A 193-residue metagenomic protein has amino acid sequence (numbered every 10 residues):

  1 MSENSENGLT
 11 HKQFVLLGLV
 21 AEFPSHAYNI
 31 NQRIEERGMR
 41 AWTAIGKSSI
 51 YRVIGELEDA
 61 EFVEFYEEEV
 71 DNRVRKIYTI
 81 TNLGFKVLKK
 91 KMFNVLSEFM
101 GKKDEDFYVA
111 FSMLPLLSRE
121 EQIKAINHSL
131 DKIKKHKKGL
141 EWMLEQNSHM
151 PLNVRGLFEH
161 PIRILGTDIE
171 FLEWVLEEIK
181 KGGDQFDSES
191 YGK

Functional and structural regions predicted by a protein language model:
S2-G101: Basic helix-turn-helix/winged-helix DNA-binding cores and closely related short helical interaction motifs
G46-S49, K76, N153-I162: Alpha-helical scaffold segments that form or flank carboxylate-/histidine-based iron centers
K90-K135: Amphipathic alpha-helical dimerization/coiled-coil segments that flank or bridge DNA-binding/regulatory modules
R119, I126, P151-V154, F158 (+1 more regions): Amphipathic alpha-helical coiled-coil segments and their boundaries
I126, I133-L144, L165, L172: Non-transmembrane amphipathic alpha-helical segments
G139-H160: Acidic interhelical loop/turn segments
E159, R163, T167-K193: Extended, charge-rich alpha-helical interface modules
